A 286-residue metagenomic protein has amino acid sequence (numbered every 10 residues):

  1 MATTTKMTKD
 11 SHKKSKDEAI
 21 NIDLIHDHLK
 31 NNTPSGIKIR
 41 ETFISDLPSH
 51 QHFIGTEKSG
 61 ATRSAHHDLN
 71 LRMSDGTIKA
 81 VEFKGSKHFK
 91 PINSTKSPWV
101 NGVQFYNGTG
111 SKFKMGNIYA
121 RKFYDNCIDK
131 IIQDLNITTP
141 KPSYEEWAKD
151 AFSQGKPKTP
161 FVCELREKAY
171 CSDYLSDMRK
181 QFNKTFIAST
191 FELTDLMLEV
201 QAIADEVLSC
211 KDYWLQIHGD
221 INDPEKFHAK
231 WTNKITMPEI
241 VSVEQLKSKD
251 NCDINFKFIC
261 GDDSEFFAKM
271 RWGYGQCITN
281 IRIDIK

Functional and structural regions predicted by a protein language model:
M1-H67, R72-K79, F83-K286: Short, positively charged
